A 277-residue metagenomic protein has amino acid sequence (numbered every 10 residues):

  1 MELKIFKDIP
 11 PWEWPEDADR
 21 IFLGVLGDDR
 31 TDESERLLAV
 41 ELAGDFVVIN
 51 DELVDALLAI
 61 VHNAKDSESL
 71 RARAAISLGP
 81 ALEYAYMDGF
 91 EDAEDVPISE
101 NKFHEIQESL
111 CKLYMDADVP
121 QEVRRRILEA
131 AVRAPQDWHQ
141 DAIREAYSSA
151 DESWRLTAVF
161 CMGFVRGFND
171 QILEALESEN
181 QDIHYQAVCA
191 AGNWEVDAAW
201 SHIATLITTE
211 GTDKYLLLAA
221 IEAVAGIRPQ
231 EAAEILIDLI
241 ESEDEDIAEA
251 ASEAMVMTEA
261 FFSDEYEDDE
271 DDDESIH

Functional and structural regions predicted by a protein language model:
M1, T31, N50, T212 (+2 more regions): Intrinsic disorder/low-complexity signal
M1-P15, S34-I49, S69-E100, K112-M115 (+9 more regions): Structural detector for internal amphipathic alpha-helices that build alpha-solenoid repeat scaffolds
A18, L53, L57-L58, F90-Q107 (+4 more regions): HEAT/HEAT-like alpha-solenoid repeats
I21-D29, A56-A64, E94-I98, S109-D118 (+5 more regions): Alpha-solenoid HEAT/Armadillo-like helical repeat scaffolds in large eukaryotic proteins
G27-R30, S34-D45, D51-H62: N-terminal interaction modules that seed assembly of large macromolecular complexes
I237-H277: Eukaryotic acidic, Ser/Thr-rich intrinsically disordered low-complexity regions
